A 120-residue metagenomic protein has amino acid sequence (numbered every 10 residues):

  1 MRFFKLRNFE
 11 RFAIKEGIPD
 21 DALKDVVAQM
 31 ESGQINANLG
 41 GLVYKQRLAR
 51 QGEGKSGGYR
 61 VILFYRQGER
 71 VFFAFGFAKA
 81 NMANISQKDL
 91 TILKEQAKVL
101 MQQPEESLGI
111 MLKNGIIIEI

Functional and structural regions predicted by a protein language model:
M1-I18, K113-I120: Arg/Lys-rich, positively charged N-terminal/basic patches that mediate binding to nucleic acids
M1-R2, G52, M101: Surface-exposed, interaction-prone regions with an acidic/low-complexity signature
F4, I18, G57, E69 (+1 more regions): Charged, alpha-helix-enriched surfaces in structured cytosolic catalytic cores of large nucleotide-utilizing machines
R7, P19-A28, R50-G52, T91: Polybasic/polar functional segments that serve as interface/processing modules
E16-I18, A22, L42-Y44, E95: Sequence/structural signature of beta-propeller domains
S32, L39-G40, I117: A charge-rich, low-complexity, intrinsically flexible signal that marks solvent-exposed coils, linkers, repeats
A37-F77: Basic/aromatic recognition patch in beta-strand/loop cores that engages polyanionic ligands
F64-I118: Enriched for short, Lys/Arg-rich terminal
